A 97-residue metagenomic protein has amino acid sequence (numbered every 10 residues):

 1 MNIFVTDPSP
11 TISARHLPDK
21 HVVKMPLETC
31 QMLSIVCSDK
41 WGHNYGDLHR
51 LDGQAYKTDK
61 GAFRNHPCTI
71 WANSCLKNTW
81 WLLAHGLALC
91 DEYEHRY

Functional and structural regions predicted by a protein language model:
M1-R96: An N-terminal structural lobe/cap that precedes and organizes the functional/catalytic core across diverse proteins
